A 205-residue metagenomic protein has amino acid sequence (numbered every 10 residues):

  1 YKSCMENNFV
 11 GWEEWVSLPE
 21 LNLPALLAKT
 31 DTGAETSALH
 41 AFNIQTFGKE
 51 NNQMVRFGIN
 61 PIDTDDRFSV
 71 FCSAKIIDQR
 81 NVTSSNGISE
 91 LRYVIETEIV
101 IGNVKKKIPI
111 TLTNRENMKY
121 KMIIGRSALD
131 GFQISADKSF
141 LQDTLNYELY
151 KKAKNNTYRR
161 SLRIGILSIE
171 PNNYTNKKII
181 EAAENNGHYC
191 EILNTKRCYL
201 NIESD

Functional and structural regions predicted by a protein language model:
Y1-S3, D205: Short intrinsically disordered, low-complexity coil segments enriched in acidic
S3-R160, N185-Y189: Pepsin/retropepsin-fold aspartyl endopeptidases
Y150-D205: ATP-binding N-terminal substructure of ATP-dependent carboxylate-amine bond-forming enzymes
